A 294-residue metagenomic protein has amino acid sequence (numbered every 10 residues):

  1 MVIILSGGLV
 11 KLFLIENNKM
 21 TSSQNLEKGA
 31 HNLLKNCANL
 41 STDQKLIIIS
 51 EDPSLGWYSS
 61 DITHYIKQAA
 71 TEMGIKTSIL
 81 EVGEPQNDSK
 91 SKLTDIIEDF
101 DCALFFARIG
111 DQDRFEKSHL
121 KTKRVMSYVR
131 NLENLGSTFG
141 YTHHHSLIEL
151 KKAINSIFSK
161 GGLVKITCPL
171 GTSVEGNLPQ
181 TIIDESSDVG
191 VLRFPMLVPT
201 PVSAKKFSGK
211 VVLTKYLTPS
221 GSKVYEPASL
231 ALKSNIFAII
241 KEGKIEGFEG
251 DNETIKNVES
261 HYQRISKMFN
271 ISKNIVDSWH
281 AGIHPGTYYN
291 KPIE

Functional and structural regions predicted by a protein language model:
M1-K19: N-terminal amphipathic/basic-hydrophobic helices that include classical n-h-c signal peptides and signal-anchor
F13-F237, K241: Active-site bordering "gate/hinge" segments that shape substrate access to catalytic or cofactor-binding pockets
S78-L80, V164, K267-V276: Flexible, glycine/charged-enriched surface loops at secondary-structure junctions
T200-K206, Y262-S272: An exposed, glycine/acidic-rich loop-and-rim segment of catalytic or binding clefts
T214-T218, K241-I245, G250-E253, G282-G286: Histidine- and/or cysteine-centered catalytic micro-motif in compact active-site loops
V224-R264: Long, well-ordered mid-to-C-terminal structural blocks that present hydrophobic/aromatic surfaces
N270-E294: Cysteine/selenocysteine-centered motifs that mediate thiol-based redox chemistry or coordinate metal-sulfur cofactors
